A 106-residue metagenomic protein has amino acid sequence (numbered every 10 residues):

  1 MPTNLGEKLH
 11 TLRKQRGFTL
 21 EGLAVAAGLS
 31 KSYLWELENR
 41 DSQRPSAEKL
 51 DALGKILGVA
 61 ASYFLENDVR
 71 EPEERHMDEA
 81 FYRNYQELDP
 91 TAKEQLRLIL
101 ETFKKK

Functional and structural regions predicted by a protein language model:
M1-Q15: A short, Lys/Arg-rich alpha-helix, primarily the initiator
E7, G17-F18, P45-E48: Residue-level signal for the short linker/turn that defines the boundary of a DNA-recognition helix
G17-L37, A52: Short alpha-helical DNA-recognition segment
G28, E48-Y63: DNA major-groove recognition helix of helix-turn-helix/homeodomain DNA-binding modules
G28-P45, E66-R70: Recognition helix of helix-turn-helix/homeodomain-like DNA-binding domains that insert into the DNA major groove
V69-K106: Interfacial/linker helices and their anchor residues that mediate assembly or domain coupling
